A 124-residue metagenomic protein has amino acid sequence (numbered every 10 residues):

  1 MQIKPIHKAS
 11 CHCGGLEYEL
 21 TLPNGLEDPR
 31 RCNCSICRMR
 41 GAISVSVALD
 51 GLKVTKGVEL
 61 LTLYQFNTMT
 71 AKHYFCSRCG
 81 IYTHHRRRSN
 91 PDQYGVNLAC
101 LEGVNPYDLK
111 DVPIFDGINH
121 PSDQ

Functional and structural regions predicted by a protein language model:
M1-S10, G15-Q124: A short Gly-Trp-Pro
